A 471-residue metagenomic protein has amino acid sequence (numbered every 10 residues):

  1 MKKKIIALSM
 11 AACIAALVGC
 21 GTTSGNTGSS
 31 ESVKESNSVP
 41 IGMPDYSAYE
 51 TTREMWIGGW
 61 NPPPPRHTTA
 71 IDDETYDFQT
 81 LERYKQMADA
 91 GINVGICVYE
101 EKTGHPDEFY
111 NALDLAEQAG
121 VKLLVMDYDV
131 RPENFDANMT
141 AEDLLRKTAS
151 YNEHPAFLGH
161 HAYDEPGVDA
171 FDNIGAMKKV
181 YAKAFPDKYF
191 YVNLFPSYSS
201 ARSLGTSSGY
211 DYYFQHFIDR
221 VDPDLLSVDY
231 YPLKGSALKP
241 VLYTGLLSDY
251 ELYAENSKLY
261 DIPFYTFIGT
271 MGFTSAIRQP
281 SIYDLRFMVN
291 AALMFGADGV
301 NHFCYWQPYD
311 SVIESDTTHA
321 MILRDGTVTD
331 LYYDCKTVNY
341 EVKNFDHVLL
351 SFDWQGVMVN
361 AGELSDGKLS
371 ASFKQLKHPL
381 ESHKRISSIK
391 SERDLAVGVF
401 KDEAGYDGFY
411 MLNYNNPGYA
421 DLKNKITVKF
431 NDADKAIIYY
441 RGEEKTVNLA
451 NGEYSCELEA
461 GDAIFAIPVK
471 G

Functional and structural regions predicted by a protein language model:
M1-K4: Positively charged n-region of N-terminal signal peptides that target proteins for export
A12-C13: Repetitive helical segments and hydrophobic/amphipathic motifs
A16-G19: C-terminal motif of bacterial Sec signal peptides marking the signal peptidase cleavage site
G21-G28: Bacterial lipoprotein signal-peptidase II cleavage site
E31-D434, I438-G471: Glycan-processing catalytic domains of CAZymes
